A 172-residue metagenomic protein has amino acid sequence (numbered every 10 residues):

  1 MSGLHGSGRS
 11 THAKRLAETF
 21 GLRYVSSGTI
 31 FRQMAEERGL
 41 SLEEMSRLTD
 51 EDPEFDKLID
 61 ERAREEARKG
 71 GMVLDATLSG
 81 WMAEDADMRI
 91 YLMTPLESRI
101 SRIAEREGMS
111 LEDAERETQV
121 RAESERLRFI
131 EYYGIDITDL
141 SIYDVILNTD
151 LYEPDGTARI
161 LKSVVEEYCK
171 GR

Functional and structural regions predicted by a protein language model:
M1: Hydrophobic anchor at the beta1->P-loop junction of P-loop NTPases
L4: P-loop (Walker A) phosphate-binding loop of NTP-binding proteins
S7: ATP-binding Walker
S10: Walker A/P-loop
E18-V25: Post-Walker A helix-loop "phosphate-sensing" segment adjacent to the P-loop in P-loop NTPases
V25-A83, E97, G108-D113, E123-E125: ATP-dependent small-molecule kinase phosphotransfer cores that center on conserved nucleotide phosphate-binding segments
M109, Y133-R172: NTP-dependent small-molecule kinase module
